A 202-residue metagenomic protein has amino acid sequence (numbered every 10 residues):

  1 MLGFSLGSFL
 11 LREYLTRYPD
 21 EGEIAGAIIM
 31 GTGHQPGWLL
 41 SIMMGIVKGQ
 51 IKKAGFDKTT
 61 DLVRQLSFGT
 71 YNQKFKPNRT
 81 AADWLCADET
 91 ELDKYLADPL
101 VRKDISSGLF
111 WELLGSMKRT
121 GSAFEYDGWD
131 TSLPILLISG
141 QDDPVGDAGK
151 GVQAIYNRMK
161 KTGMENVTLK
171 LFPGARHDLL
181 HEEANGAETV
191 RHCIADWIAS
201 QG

Functional and structural regions predicted by a protein language model:
G3-S8: Conserved alpha/beta-hydrolase "nucleophile elbow" surrounding the catalytic nucleophile
L11-L100: Alpha/beta-hydrolase-fold enzymes
V101, I105-D127: Active-site nucleophile elbow and catalytic-triad environment of alpha/beta-hydrolase enzymes
W129-I135, E165: Short, proline-enriched alpha-helix->beta-strand connector loops that line the catalytic pocket of alpha/beta-hydrolase
L137-S139: Short beta-strand/loop motif that positions the catalytic acidic residue of the alpha/beta-hydrolase fold
Q141-P144, A175: Acidic beta-to-alpha connecting loop that harbors the catalytic carboxylate
P144-A154: Conserved alpha/beta-hydrolase "acid-adjacent" motif
T162, N166-G202: Catalytic active-site module of serine/aspartate enzymes centered on a nucleophile-bearing elbow/loop
